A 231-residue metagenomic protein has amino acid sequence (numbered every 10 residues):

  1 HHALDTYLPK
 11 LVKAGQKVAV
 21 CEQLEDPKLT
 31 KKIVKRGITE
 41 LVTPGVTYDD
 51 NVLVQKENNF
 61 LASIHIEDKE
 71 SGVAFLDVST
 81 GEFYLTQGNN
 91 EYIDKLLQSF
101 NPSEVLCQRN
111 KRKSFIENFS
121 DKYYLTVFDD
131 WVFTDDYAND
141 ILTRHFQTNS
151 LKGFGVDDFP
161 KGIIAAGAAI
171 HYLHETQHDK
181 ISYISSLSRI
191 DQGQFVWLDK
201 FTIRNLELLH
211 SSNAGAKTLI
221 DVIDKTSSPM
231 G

Functional and structural regions predicted by a protein language model:
H1-M230: Charged catalytic and DNA/RNA-contacting regions of genome-maintenance and nucleic-acid-processing enzymes
